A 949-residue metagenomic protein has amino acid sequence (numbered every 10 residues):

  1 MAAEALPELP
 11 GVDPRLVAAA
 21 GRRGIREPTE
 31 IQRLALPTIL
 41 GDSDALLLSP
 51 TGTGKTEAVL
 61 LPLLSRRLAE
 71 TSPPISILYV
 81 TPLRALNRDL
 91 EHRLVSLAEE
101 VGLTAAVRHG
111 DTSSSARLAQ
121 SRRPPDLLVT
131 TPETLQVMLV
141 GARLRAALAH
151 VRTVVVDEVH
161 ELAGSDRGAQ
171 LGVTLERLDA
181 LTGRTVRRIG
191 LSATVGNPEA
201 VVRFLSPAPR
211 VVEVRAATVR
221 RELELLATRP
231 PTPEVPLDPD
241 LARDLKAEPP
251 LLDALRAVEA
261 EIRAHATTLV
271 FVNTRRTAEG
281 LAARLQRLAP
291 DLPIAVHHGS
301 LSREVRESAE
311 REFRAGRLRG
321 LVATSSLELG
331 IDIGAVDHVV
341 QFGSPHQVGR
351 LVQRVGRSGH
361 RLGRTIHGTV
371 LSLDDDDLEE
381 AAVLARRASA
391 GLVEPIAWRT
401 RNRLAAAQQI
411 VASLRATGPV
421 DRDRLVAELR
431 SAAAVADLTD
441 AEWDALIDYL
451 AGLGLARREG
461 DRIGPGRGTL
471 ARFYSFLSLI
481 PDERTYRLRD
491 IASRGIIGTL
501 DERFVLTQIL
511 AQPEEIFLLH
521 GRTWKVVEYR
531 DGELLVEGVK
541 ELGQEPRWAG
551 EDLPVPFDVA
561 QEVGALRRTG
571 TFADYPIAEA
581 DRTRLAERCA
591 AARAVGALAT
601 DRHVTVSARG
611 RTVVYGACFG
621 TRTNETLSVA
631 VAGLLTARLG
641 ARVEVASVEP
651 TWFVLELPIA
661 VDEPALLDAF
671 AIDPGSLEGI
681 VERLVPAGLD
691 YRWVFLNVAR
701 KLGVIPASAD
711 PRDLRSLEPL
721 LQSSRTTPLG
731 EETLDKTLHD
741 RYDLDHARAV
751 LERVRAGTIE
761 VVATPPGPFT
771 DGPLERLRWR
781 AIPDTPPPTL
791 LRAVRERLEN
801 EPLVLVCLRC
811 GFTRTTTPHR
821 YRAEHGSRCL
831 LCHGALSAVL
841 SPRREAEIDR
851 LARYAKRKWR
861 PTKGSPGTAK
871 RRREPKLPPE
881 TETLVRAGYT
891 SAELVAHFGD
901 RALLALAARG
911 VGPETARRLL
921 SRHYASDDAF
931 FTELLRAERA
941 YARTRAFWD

Functional and structural regions predicted by a protein language model:
A2-E8, R15, E27, L40-G41 (+3 more regions): Helicase motor core with emphasis on the C-terminal RecA-like subdomain
E30-T38: Pre-Walker A adenine-sensing motif
V426-R487, R547, D552-D949: Extended, highly charged accessory segments
E483-L500: Short, basic/aromatic beta-hairpin or loop at an interaction surface
R503-L518: Short coil-to-beta transition motif at edge beta-strands of beta-rich domains
R522-Y529: Short beta-strand-centered aromatic/proline hotspots
R530-R547: Short, solvent-exposed secondary-structure boundary/capping segments
